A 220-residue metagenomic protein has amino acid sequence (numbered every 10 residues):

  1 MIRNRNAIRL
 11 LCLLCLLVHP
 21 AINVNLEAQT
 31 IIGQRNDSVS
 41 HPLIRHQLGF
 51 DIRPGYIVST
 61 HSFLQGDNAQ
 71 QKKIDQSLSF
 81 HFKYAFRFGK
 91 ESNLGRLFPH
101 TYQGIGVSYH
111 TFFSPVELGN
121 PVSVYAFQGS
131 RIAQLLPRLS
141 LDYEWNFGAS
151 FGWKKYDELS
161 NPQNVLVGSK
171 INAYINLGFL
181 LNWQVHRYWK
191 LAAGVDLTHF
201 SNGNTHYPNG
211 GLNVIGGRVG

Functional and structural regions predicted by a protein language model:
T30-D37, Y84-F98, G129-L136, L181-V185: Outer-membrane beta-barrel proteins
P42-L48, L97-Q103, P137-Y143, R187-L191 (+1 more regions): Outer-envelope beta-barrel architecture signal
I44-H46, I74-F80, L118-V124, S169-I175 (+1 more regions): Residues that define the transmembrane beta-barrel architecture of outer-membrane proteins
F50, F80-F86, A126-I132, W145-A149 (+3 more regions): Residues on the lipid-exposed face of transmembrane beta-strands in outer-membrane beta-barrel proteins
I52-V58, F86-F88, V107-F113, F147-K155 (+1 more regions): Transmembrane beta-strands of outer-membrane beta-barrel pores
I57-S79, V116-L118: Surface-exposed strand-loop-strand hairpins of Gram-negative outer-membrane beta-barrel proteins
V58, E91-N93, R187-L191: Repeated loop/turn-to-beta-strand initiation elements of outer-membrane beta-barrel proteins
L180, Q184-G220: Predominantly the C-terminal beta-signal and adjacent terminal strand-loop region of outer-membrane beta-barrel
